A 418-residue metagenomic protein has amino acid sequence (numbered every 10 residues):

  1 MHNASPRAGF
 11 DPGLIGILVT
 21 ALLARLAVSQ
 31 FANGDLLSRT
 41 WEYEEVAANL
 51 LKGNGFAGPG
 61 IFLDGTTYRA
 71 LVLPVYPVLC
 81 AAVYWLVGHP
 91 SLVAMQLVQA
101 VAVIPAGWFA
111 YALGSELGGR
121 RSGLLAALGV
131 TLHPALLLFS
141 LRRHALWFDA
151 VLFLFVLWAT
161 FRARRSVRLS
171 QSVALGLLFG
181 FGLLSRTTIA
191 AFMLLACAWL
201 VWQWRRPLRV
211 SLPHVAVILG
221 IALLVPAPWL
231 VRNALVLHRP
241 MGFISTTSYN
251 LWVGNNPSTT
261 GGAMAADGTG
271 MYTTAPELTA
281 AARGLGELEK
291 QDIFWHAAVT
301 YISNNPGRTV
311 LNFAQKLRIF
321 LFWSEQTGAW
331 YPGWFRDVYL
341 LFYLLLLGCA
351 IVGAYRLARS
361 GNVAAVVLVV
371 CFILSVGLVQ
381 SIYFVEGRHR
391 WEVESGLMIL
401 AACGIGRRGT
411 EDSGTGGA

Functional and structural regions predicted by a protein language model:
H2-N3, R7, L117-R120, V156-A174 (+4 more regions): Membrane-interface transmembrane helices that cradle and orient dolichyl/undecaprenyl
L26-A27, W41-Y68, V75-V78, N256-G270: Extracytosolic helix-loop segments that constitute the early lumenal/periplasmic catalytic or substrate-binding loops
E45-K52, G65-H89, L97-V101, Q315-L321: Short hydrophobic/aromatic helix or loop-helix immediately within or flanking a transmembrane segment in polytopic
P74, V78, L86-P105, A127 (+2 more regions): Loop-to-helix entry region of an early transmembrane alpha helix in multi-pass inner-membrane enzymes
A94-G118, F155, G348-V352: Transmembrane-helix motifs of polytopic, lipid-linked glycan transferases
A94-P105, L125-F155, T160, L169 (+2 more regions): Multi-pass, polyprenyl lipid-linked donor-dependent membrane glycosyltransferases
F109-A112, F148-R165, Q171-F179, A196 (+1 more regions): Specific aromatic-rich, kink-prone transmembrane helix
G242-Q315: Membrane-proximal stem/loop segments at transmembrane-domain junctions that anchor or position
